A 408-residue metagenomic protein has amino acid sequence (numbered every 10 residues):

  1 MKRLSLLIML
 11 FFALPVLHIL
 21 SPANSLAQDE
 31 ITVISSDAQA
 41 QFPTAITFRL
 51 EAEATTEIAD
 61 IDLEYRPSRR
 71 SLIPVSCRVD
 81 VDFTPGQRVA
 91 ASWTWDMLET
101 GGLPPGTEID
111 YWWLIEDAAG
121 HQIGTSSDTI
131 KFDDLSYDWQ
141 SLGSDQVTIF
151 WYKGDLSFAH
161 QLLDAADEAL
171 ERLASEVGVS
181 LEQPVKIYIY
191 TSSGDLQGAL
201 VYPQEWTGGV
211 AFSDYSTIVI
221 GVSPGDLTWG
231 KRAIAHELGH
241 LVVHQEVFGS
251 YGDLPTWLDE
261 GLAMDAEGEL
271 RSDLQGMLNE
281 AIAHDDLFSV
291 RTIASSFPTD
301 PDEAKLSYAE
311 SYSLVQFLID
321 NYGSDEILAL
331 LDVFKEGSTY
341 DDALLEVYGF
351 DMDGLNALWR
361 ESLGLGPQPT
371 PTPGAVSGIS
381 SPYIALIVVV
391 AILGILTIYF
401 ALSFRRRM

Functional and structural regions predicted by a protein language model:
M1-I8: Bacterial N-terminal signal peptides that target proteins for export
L14-A27, Q146, G364-I379: Ser/Thr-rich, Proline-interspersed low-complexity disordered segments
A23-W139, T148: Glycan-association/targeting regions that enable binding to alpha-glucans and other polysaccharides
I61, G124-S126, Q161, G198-Y202 (+4 more regions): Short, solvent-exposed loop/turn and secondary-structure capping segments
D138-Y251, P255, F297, S307 (+1 more regions): Juxtacatalytic substrate-recognition/specificity segment
W206-T217, V222, T228-A233, Q245-I379: Acidic/His/Gly-enriched intrinsically disordered linker/tail segments that often contain short helix/coil "MoRF-like"
I379-I392: Short, hydrophobic alpha-helical membrane anchors of single-pass surface/secreted proteins
V390-M408: C-terminal membrane-anchoring or membrane-association module
